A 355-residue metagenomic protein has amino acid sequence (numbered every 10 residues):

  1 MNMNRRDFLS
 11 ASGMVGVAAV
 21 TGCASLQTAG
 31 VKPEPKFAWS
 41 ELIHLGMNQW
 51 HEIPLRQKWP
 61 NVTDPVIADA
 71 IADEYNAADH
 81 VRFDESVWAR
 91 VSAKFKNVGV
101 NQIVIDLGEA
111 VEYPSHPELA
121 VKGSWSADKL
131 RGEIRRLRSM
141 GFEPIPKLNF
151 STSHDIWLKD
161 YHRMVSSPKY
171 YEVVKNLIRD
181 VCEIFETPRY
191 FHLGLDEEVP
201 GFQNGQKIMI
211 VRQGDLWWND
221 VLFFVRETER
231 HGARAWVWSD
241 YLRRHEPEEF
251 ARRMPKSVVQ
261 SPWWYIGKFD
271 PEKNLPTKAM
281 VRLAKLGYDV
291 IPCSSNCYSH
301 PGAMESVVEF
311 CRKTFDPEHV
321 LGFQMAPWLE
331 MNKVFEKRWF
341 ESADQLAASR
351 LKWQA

Functional and structural regions predicted by a protein language model:
M1-N4: N-terminal secretory signal peptides
D7-Q27: N-terminal export signals
P33-L45: Transmembrane beta-strand segments of Gram-negative outer membrane beta-barrel proteins
I43-V259: Aromatic-lined carbohydrate-binding surfaces of glycoside hydrolases
P144, A235, V290-I291, V320-L321: Hydrophobic anchor at the start of a short beta-strand that flanks the dinucleotide cofactor-binding loop
H154, P188, H192, G201-G205 (+1 more regions): Charged, low-complexity C-terminal accessory regions
P247-N296: Glycoside hydrolase catalytic-domain groove-lining segments
P292-A355: Substrate-binding cleft of secreted/luminal carbohydrate-active enzymes
